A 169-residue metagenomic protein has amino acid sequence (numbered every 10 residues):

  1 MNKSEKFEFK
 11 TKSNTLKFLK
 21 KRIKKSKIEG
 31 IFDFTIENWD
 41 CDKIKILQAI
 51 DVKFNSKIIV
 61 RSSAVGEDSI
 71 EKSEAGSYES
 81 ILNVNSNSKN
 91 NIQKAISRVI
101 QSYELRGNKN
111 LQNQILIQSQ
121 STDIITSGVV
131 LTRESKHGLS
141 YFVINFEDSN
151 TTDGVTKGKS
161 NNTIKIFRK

Functional and structural regions predicted by a protein language model:
M1-K169: Nucleotide/phosphate-binding sheet-loop regions of phosphoryl- and nucleotidyl-transfer enzymes
